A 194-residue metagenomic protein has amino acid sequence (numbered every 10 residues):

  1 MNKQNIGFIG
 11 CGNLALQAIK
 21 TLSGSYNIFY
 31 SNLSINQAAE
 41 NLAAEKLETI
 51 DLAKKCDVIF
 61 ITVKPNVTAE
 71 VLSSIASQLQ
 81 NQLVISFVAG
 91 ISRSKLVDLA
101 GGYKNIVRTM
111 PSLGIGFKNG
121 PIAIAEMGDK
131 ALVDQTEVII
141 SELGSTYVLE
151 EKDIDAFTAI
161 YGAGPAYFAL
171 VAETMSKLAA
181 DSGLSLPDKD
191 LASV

Functional and structural regions predicted by a protein language model:
M1-A53, N119, L178-D181: NAD(P)+-binding Rossmann beta1-loop-alpha1 motif at the extreme N-terminus of oxidoreductases
I9, Q17, L47, K54-K55 (+5 more regions): Non-catalytic terminal and connector segments of soluble metabolic enzymes
L16, A69, R93: Residues forming the Rossmann-fold NAD(P)(H) cofactor-binding site
I50-L79: Rossmann-like NAD(P)-binding element
I75-N81, L99-G102: Short, conserved loop/helix-junction motifs that constitute active-site signature segments in enzyme catalytic cores
L79-S92: ADP-ribose/adenylate-binding Rossmann-like module
K95-N105, P121-F157, Y167-V194: Internal alpha-helical scaffold of NAD(P)-dependent oxidoreductase catalytic cores
